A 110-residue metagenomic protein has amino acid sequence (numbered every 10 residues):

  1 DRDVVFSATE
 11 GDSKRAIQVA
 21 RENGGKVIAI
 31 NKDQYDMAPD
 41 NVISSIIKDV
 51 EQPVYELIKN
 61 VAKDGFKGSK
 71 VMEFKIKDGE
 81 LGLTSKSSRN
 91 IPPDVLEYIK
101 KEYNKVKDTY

Functional and structural regions predicted by a protein language model:
D1-Y110: A residue-level marker of the well-folded mature domains of exported/periplasmic proteins
